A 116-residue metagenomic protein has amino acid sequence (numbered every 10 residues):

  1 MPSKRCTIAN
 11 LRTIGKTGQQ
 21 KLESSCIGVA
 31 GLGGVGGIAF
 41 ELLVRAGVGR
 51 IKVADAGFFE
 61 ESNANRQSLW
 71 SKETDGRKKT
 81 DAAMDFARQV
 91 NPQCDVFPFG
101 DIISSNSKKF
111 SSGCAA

Functional and structural regions predicted by a protein language model:
M1-I27: N-terminal charged helix/coil linker that caps or initiates catalytic domains
R12, K16, G37, T74-R77 (+1 more regions): Electropositive phosphate-/nucleotide-binding environments in soluble metabolic enzymes
T13-T17, F40, S104-K108: A generic local structural motif
E23-V44, R50-D55: Glycine-rich adenosine-cofactor-binding loop
V48-N91: Glycine-rich phosphate-binding loop and adjoining beta1-alpha1-beta2 segment of Rossmann-like nucleotide-binding folds
D75-A116: A structured beta-alpha segment of the ubiquitous adenosine-cofactor-binding alpha/beta core
